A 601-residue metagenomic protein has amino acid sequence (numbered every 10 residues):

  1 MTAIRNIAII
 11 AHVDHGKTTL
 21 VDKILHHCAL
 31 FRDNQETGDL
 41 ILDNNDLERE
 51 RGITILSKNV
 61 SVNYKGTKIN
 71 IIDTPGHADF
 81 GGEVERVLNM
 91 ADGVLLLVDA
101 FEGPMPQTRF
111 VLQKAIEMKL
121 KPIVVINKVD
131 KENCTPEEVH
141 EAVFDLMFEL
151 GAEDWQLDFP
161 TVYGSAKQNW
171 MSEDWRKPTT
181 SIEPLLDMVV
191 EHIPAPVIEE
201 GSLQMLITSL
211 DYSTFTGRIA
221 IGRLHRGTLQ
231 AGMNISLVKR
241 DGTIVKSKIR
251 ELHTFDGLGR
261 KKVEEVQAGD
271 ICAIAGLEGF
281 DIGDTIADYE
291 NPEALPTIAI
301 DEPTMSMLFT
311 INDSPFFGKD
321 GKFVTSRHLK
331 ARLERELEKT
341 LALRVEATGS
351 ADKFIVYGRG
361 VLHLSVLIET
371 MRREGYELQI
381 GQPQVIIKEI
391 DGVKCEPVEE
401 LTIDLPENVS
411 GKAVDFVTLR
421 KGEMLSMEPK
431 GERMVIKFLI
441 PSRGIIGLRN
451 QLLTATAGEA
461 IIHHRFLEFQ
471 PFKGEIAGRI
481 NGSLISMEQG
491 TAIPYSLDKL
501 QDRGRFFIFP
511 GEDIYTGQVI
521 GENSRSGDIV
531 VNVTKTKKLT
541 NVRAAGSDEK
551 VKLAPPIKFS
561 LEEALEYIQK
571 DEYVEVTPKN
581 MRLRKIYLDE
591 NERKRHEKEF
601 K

Functional and structural regions predicted by a protein language model:
M1-V98, E102-P104, E138, A142 (+1 more regions): P-loop NTPase switch module centered on the Walker A-proximal segment
E36-L42, L150-V162, P196-L206, G242-F255 (+8 more regions): Interdomain boundary/hinge elements
K121, K131-E191: Canonical P-loop GTPase G-domain recognition
S165, T348-H363: Short glycine/threonine-rich beta-strand-turn micro-motifs
Q204-M307, F317-K319, V414, N481 (+3 more regions): Conserved nucleotide-binding/hydrolysis modules and their immediate coupling elements across P-loop/ASCE NTPase motors
T228, L277-G279, G358-L364, E407-S410 (+1 more regions): Helix N-cap motif at beta-to-alpha junctions
F255, R260-V263, C395, I440 (+3 more regions): Long insertion/accessory domains within large nucleic-acid-processing enzymes
S314-L337, A554: A short, contiguous, amphipathic alpha-helix enriched in charged residues
